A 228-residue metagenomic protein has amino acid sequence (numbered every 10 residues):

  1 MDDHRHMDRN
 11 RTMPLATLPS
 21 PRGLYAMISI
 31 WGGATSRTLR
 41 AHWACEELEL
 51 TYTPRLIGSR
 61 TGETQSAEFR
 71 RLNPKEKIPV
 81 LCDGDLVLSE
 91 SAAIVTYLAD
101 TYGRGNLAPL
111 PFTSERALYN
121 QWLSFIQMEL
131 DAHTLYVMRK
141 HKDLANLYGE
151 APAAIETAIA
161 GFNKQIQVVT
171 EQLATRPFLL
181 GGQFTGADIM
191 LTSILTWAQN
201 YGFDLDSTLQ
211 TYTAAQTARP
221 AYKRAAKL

Functional and structural regions predicted by a protein language model:
D3-N10: Intrinsic-disorder-associated, low-complexity terminal segments enriched in Asp/Asn/His/Tyr and depleted of Lys/Arg
R11, F162, P220-L228: Charged/polar, low-hydrophobicity segments characteristic of intrinsically disordered regions and flexible loops
T12-A153, T170: GST-like domain detector, emphasizing the conserved glutathione-binding G-site in the N-terminal thioredoxin-like
A93, T208, A221: Residue-level recognition of oxygen-bearing side chains
A99, I194-L195, A226: Active-site-flanking alpha-helical
Q121-L123, T213-A226: Short, mixed-charge aromatic SLiMs
I126-A218: GST-like fold's C-terminal all-alpha helical module
